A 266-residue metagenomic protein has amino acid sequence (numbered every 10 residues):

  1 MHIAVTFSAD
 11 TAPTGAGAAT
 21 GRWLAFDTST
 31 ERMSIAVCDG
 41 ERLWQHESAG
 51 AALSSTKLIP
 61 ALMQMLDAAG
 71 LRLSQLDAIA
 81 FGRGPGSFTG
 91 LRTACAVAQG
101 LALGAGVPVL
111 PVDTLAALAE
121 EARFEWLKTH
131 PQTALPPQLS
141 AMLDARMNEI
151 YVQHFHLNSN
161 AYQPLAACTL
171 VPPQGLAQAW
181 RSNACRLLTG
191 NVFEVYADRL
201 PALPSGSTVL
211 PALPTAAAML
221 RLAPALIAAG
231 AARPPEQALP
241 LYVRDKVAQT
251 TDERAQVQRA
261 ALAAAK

Functional and structural regions predicted by a protein language model:
M1-R83: N-terminal beta-alpha supersecondary unit
H2-S8, A12, A18-G21, E41 (+5 more regions): Surface "functional belts" at beta-alpha junctions
A36, Y151-F155, L241: Conserved hydrophobic/aromatic positions in well-ordered beta-strands
Q64, Q99, L103, F124-K128 (+3 more regions): Short, well-ordered alpha-helices that flank and scaffold nucleotide-derived cofactor binding pockets
M65-A69, G104, A122, M219-I227 (+1 more regions): Stable alpha-helical structural segments in soluble proteins, enriched in small hydrophobic residues
A80-V109, T114: DPxDG-like acidic metal-binding loop motif
V209-K266: Acyltransferase
